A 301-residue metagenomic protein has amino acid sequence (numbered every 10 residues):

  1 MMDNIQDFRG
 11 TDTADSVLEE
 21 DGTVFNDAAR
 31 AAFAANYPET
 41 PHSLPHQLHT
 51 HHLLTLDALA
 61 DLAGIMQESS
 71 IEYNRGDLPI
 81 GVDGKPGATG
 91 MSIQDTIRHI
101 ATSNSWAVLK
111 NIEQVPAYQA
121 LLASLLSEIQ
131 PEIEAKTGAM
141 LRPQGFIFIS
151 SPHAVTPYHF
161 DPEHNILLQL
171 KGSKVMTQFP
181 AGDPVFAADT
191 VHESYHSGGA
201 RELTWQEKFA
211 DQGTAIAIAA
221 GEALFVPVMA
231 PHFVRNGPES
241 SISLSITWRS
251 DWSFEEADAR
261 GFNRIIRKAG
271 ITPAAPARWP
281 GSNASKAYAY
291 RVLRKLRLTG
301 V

Functional and structural regions predicted by a protein language model:
M2-A123, S127, F262-A269, R291-V301: Transition-metal
Q114-I147: A gly/proline- and charged-residue-enriched helix-loop-helix capping module
R142, V155-N165, D211-Q212: A short beta-loop-beta micro-motif enriched in histidine and acidic residues
F146-F160, F179-D183: Conserved short histidine dyad/triad with adjacent acidic residue
H159-P162, Q169, F179, N236-E239: Short glycine/proline-enriched turns and hinge-like loops at secondary-structure junctions
Q169-F225, A230-P231: Double-stranded beta-helix
D189-T190, P238-E255: A short hydrophobic beta-strand segment most commonly corresponding to one strand of the jelly-roll/cupin
E207-A210, I216, A257-V292: Active-site-adjacent segment of 2-oxoglutarate/Fe(II) JmjC oxygenases
